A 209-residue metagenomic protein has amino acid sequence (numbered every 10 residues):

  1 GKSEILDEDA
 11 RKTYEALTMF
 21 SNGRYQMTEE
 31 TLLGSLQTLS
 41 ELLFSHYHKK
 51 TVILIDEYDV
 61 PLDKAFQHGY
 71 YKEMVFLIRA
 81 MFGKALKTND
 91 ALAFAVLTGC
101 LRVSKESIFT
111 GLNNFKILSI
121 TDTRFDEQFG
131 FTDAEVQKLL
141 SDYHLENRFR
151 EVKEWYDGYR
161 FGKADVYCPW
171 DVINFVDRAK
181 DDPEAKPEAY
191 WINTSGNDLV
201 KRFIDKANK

Functional and structural regions predicted by a protein language model:
G1-K209: Phosphate-binding site recognition
